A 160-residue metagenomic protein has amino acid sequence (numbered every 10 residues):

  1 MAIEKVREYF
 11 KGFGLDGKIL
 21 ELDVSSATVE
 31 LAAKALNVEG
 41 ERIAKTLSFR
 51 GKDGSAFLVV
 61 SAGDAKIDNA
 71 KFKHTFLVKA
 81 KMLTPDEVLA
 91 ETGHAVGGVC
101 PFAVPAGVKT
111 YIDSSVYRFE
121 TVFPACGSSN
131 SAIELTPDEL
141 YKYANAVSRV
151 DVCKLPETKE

Functional and structural regions predicted by a protein language model:
M1-E160: Extended, low-hydrophobicity, polar/charged segments
